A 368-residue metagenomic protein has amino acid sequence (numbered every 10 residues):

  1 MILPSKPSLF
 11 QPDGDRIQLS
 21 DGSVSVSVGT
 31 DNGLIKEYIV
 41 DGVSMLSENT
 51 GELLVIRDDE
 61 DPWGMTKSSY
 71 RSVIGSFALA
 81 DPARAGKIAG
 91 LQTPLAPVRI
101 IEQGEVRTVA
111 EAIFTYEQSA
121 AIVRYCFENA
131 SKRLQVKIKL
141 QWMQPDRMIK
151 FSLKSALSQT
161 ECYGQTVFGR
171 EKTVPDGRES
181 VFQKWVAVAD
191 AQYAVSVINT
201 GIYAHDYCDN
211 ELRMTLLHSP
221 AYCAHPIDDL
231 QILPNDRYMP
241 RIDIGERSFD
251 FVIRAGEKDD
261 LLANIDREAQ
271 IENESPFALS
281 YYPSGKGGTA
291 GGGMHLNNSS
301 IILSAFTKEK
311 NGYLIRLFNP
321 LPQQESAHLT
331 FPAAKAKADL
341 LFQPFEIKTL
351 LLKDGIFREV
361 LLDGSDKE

Functional and structural regions predicted by a protein language model:
M1-E368: Terminal accessory/anchoring regions of large secretory-pathway or extracellular enzymes
